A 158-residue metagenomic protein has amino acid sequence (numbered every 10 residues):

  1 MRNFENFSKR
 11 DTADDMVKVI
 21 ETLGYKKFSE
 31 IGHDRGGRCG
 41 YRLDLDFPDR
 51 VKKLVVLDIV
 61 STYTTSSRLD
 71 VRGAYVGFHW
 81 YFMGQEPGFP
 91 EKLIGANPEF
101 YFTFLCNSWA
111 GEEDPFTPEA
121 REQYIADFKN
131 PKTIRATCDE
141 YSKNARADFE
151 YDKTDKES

Functional and structural regions predicted by a protein language model:
R2-I31, R35-S158: Flexible "cap/lid" subdomain of the alpha/beta-hydrolase fold that forms the substrate-access gate
